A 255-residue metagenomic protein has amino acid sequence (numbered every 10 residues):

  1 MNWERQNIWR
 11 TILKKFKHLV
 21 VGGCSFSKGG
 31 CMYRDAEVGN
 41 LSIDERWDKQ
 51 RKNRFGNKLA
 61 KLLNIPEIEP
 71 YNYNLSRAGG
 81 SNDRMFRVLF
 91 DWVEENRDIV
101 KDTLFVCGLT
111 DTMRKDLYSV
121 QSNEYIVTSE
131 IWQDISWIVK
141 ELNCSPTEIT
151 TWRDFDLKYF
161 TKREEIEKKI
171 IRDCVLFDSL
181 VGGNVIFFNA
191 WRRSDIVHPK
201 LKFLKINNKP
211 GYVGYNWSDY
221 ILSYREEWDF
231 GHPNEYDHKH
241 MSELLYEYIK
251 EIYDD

Functional and structural regions predicted by a protein language model:
M1-I12: Short, Lys/Arg-enriched N-terminal segments with co-localized hydrophobic residues within the first ~10-30 amino acids
W3, F90-D255: Alpha-helical cap/lid subdomain in secreted, periplasmic, or secretory-pathway luminal O-acyl-processing enzymes
I12-R84, H240: Serine-esterase "nucleophile elbow" of acetyl-processing enzymes
M85-L89: Hydrophobic regular-secondary-structure patch
